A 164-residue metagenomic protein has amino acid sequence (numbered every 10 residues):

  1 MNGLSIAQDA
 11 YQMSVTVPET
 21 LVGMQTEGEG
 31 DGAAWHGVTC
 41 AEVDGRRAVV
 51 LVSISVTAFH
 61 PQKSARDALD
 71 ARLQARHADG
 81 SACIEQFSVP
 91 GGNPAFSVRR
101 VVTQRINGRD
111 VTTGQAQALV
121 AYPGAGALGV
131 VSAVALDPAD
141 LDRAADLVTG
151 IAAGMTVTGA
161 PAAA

Functional and structural regions predicted by a protein language model:
M1-A33: N-terminal "mature-domain start" segment
Y11-M13, R46, R109-V111, A125-A127: Short acidic/polar mixed-charge low-complexity motifs
T16-T20, S55, F59, P90-P94 (+1 more regions): Short, solvent-exposed coil/turn segments at beta-strand boundaries
L21, V131-A164: Surface-exposed amphipathic alpha-helical segments
T26, S55-F59, V157-A160: Short beta-strand-to-coil "C-cap" segments at the C-terminal boundary of structured domains/repeats, marking
G30-G45, F59-P61, A65-V120, A164: Signature of long, low-cysteine stretches enriched in small and polar/charged residues
H36, V50-V56: A carbohydrate-recognition surface predominantly in extracellular/luminal proteins
V50-V52, G126-L136: Short, well-ordered beta-strand elements
